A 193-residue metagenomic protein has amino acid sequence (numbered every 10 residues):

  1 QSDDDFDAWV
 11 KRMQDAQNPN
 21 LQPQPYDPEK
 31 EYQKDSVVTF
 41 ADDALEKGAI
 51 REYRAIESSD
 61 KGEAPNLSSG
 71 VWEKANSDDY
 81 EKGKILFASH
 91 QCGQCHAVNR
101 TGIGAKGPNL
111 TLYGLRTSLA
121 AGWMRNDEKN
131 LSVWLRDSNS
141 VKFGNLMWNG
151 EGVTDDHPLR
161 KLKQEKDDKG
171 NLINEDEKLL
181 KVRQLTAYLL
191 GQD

Functional and structural regions predicted by a protein language model:
Q1, K84-N109, R116-A120, R136-F143 (+1 more regions): Periplasmic/extracellular electron-transfer cofactor-ligation site, primarily the c-type cytochrome heme-c attachment
D3-Q33, V71-A88, K166-K178, D193: Electrostatic cytochrome c docking/interface patches
D5-F6, D79, D127-L131, K181-L185: Stable alpha-helical elements in mature extracytoplasmic
P23-S77: Tryptophan-rich substrate-binding surfaces of secreted polymer-degrading and adhesive proteins
E52-Y53, F87, L185-L189: Conserved hydrophobic/aromatic "anchor" residues that stabilize well-ordered secondary structure elements
Q94, I103-Y113, L135-V182: Axial heme c-ligation environment in periplasmic c-type cytochrome domains
R116-R125, L131: Conserved P-loop NTPase catalytic core
